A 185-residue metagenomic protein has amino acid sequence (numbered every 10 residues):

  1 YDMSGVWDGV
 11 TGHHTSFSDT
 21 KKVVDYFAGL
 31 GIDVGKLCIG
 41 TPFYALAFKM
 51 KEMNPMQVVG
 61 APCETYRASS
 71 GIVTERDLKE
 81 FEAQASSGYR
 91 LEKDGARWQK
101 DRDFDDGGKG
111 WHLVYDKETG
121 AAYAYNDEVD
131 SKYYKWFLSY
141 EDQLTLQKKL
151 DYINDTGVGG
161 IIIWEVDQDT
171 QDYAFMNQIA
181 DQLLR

Functional and structural regions predicted by a protein language model:
Y1, T15-E52: Active-site region of glycoside hydrolase catalytic domains
Y1-G12: Aromatic- and acid-rich polysaccharide-binding/catalytic face of secreted or lumenal carbohydrate-active enzymes
V10-H14, Y133-E141, I162-D167: Active-site rim elements
S16-V23, D142, L146-K149, F175 (+1 more regions): Stable alpha-helical elements in mature extracytoplasmic
A28, N154-G157: Non-catalytic positions within long, well-ordered alpha-helices that form the structural scaffold/packing of enzyme
I39, I153, I161: Conserved, mostly hydrophobic/aromatic
T41-Y152, Q182-L183: Glycan-binding loop/region signatures in secreted carbohydrate-active enzymes
Y152, D167-R185: Aromatic-rich peripheral "rim/lid" segments of glycoside hydrolase catalytic domains that contact and position glycan
